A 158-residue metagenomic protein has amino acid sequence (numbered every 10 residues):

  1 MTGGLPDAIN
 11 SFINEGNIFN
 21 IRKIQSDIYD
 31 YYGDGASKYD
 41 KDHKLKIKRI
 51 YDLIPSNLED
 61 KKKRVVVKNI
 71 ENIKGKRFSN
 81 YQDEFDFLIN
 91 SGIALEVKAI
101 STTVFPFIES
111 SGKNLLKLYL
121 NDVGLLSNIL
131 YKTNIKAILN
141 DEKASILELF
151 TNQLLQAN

Functional and structural regions predicted by a protein language model:
T2-N158: Accessory nucleic acid-recognition modules appended to NTPase machines
